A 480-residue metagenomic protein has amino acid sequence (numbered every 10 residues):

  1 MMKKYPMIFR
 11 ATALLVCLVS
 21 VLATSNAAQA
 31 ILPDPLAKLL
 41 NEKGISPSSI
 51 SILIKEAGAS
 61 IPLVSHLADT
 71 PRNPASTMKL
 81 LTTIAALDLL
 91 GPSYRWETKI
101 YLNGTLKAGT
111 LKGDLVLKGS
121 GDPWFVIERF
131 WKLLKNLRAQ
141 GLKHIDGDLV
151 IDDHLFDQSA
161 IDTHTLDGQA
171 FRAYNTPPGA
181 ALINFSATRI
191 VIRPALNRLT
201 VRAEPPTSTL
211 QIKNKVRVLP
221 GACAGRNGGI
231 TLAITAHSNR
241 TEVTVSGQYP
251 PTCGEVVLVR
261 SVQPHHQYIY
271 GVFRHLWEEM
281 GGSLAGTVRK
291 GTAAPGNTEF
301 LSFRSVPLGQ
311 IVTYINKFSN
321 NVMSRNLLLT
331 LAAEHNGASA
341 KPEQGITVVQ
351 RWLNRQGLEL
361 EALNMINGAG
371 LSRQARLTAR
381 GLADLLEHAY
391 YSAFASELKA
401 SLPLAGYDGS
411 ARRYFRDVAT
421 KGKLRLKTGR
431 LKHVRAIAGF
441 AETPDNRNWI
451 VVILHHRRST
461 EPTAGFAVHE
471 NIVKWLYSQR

Functional and structural regions predicted by a protein language model:
M2-A13: Bacterial N-terminal signal peptides that target proteins for export
T12-A23: Bacterial N-terminal signal peptides
A27-G58, P62-P71, W131, N136-Q140: Beta-lactamase-like hydrolase cores
D34-L40, L89-L360, S478-Q479: Conserved serine DD-peptidase/penicillin-binding transpeptidase domain and beta-lactam-recognizing active-site
I52-I54, T98-I100, A438: Short beta-strand scaffold segments in enzyme catalytic cores
S60, K79-A86, L149, A181 (+6 more regions): Residue-level preference for non-acidic, small/hydrophobic
L63-S65, L328-R480: Small-residue-rich helix-loop
S65-A85: Short active-site loop at a secondary-structure junction that contains or immediately precedes the catalytic residue(s)
